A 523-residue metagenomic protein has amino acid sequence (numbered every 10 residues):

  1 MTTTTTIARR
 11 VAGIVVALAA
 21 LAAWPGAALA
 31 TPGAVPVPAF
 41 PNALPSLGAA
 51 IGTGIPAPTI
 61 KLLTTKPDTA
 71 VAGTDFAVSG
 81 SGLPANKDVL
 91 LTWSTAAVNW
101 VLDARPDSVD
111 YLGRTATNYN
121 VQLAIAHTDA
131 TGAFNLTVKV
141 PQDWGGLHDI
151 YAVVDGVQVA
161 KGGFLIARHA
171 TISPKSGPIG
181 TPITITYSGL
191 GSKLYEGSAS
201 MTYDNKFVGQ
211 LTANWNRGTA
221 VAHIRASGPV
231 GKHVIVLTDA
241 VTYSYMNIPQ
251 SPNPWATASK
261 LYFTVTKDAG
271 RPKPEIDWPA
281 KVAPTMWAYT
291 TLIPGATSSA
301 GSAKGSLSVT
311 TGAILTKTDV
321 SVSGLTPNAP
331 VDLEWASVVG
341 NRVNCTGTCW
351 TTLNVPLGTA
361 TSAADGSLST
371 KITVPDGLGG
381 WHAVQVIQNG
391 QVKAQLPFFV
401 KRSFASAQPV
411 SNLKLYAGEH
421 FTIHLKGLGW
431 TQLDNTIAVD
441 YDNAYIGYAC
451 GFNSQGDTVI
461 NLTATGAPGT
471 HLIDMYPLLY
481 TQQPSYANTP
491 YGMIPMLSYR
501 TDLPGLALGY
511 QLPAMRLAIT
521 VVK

Functional and structural regions predicted by a protein language model:
M1-T2, A30: Initiator methionine at the very start of the polypeptide chain
T2-V15: Bacterial N-terminal signal peptides that target proteins for export
R10, A20, A27-K523: Extracytoplasmic/secretory-pathway segments with low complexity and glycosylation-like composition
V15-A23: Bacterial N-terminal signal peptides
